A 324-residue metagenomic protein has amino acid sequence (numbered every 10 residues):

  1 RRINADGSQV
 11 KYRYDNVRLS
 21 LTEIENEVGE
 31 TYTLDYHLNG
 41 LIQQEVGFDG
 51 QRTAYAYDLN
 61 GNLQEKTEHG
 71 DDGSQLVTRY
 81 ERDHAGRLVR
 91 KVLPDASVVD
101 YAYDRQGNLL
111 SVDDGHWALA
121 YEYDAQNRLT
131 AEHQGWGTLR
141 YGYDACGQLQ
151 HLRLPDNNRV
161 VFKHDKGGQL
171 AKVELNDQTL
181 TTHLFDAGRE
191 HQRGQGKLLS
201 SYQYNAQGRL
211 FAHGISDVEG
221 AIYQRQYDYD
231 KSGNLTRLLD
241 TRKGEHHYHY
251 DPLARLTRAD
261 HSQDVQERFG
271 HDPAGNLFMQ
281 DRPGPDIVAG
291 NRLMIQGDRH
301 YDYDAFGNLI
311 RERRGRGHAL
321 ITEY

Functional and structural regions predicted by a protein language model:
R1-Y324: Acidic/glycine-rich beta-solenoid
